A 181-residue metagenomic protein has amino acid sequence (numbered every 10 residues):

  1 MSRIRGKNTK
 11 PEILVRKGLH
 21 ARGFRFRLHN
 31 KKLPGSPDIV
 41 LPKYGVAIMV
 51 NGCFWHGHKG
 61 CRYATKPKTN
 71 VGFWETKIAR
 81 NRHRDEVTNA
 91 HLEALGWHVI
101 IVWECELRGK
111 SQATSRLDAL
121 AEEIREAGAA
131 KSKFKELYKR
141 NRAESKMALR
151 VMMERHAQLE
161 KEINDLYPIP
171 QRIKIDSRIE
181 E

Functional and structural regions predicted by a protein language model:
M1-K139: Nucleic-acid endo/exonuclease domains
R142, K146-E181: Long, low-complexity alpha-helical segments
